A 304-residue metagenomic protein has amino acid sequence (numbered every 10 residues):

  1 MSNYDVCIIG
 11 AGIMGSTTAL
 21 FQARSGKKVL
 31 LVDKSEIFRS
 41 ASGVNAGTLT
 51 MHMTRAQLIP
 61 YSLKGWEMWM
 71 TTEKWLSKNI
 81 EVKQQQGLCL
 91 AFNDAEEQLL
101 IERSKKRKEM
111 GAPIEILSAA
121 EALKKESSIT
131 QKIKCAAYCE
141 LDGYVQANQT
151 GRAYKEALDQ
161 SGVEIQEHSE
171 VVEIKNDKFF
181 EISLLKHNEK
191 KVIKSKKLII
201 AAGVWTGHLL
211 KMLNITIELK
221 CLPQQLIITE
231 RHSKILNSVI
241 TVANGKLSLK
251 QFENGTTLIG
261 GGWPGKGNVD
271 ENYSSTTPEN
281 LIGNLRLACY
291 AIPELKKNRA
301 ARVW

Functional and structural regions predicted by a protein language model:
Y4-L30: N-terminal Rossmann-like FAD-binding beta1-loop-alpha1 element of flavoenzymes
M14, I37, W205: Conserved Rossmann-like nucleotide-cofactor binding loop
A23-G43: Glycine-rich FAD pyrophosphate-binding loop
G47-K125, K246, L287: Dinucleotide-binding Rossmann-like beta1-alpha1 core, especially the glycine-rich loop that anchors the ADP
I80-C89, R103, E115-A119, L123-S161 (+1 more regions): Helix-loop-beta segment of a Rossmann-like dinucleotide-binding subdomain
A137-K196: Helical element adjacent to the flavin cofactor pocket in flavoenzyme catalytic cores
K191-N237: Central helical "cap/lid" subdomain
K234-W304: Active-site lid/adjacent beta-loop-alpha segment flanking the redox-cofactor pocket in flavoenzymes
